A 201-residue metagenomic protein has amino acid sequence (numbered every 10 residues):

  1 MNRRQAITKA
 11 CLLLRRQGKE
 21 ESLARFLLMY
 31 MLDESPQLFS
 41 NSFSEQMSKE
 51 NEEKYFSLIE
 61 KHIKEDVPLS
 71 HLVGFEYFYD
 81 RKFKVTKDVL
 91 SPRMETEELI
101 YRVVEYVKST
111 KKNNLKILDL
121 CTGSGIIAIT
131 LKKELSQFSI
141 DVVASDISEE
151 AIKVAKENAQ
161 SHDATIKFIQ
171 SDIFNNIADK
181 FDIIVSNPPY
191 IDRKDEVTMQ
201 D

Functional and structural regions predicted by a protein language model:
M1-M47: Non-catalytic accessory regions of SAM-dependent methyltransferases
K19-L23, P68-H71, T198: Alpha-helix N-cap and coil->helix boundary residues
E21-S22, K49, L72, R93 (+2 more regions): Non-catalytic, surface-exposed connector residues within folded enzymatic/regulatory domains
L23-A24, N51, I169, I177: Short, conserved alpha-helical segments within structured domains
Y30-Y106: Conserved AdoMet
E97-T198: Conserved SAM/SAH cofactor-binding pocket of Class I
